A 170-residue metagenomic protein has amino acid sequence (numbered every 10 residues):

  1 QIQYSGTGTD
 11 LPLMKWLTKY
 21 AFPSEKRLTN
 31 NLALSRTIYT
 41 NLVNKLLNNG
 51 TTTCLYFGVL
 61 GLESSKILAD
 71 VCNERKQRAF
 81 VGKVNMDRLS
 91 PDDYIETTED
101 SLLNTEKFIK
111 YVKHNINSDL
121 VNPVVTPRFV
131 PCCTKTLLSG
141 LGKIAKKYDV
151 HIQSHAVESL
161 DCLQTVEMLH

Functional and structural regions predicted by a protein language model:
Q1-I2: Active-site recognition of the HExxH zinc-binding catalytic motif
S5-Q77, L103-N117: Alpha-helical scaffold segments that flank or form the walls of functional sites
E63-H170: Metal-coordinating catalytic core of metallo-dependent amide/deamination hydrolases
